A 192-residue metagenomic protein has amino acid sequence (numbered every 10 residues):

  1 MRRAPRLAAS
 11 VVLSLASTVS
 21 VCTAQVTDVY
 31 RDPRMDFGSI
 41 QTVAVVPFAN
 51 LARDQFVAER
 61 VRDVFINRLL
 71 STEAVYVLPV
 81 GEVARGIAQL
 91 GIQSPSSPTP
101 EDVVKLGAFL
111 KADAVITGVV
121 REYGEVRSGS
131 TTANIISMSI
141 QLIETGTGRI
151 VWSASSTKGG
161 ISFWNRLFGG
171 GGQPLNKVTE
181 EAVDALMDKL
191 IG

Functional and structural regions predicted by a protein language model:
M1-V12: Bacterial N-terminal signal peptides that target proteins for export
S10-S20: Bacterial N-terminal signal peptides
C22-Q41, L106-L110, T132-I135, I143-G192: C-terminal/domain-edge helix-coil "capping" segments
I40-P47, A52-V119, R149, S153 (+2 more regions): N-terminal segment of the mature soluble domain
V57-A58, S130-A133: Short glycine/proline-enriched turns and hinge-like loops at secondary-structure junctions
P98-P100, N134-S137: Charged helix-capping and loop-helix junction motifs
V119-G124, T157: Generic short beta-strand segments
E125-G129: Extracytoplasmic/secreted cell-surface and envelope-processing proteins
